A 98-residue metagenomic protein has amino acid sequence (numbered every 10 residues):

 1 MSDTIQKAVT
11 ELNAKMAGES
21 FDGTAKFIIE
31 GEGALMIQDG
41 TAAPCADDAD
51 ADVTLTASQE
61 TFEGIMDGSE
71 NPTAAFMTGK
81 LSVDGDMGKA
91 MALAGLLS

Functional and structural regions predicted by a protein language model:
M1-S98: Feature captures hydrophobic
